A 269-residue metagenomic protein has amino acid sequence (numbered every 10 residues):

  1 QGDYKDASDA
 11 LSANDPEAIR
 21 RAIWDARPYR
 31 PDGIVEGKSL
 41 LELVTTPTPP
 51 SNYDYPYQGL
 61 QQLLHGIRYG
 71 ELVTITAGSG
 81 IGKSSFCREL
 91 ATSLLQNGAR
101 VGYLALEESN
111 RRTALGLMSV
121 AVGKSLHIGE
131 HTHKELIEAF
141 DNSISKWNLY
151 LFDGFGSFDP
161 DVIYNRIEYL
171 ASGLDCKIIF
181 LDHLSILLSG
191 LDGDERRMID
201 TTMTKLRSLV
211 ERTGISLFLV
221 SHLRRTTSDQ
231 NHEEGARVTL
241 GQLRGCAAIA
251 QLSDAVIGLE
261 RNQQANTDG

Functional and structural regions predicted by a protein language model:
Q1-L41, T46: TOPRIM fold recognition
G2-Y4, E107-R111, F155-F158, L184-L187 (+3 more regions): Conserved nucleotide-binding/hydrolysis micro-motifs of P-loop NTPases
D32-K124: The Walker A/P-loop phosphate-binding site
D54-Y57, R111, I137, D141 (+3 more regions): Amphipathic alpha-helical transducer elements in NTP-driven molecular machines
Q62, S93, G98-D175, S189: Cytosolic-facing regulatory segments adjacent to core modules
G116, M198-G269: Phosphate-binding/switch region of NTP-binding enzymes
L188-E195: Conserved ATPase-coupling elements of RecA-like P-loop NTPase cores
